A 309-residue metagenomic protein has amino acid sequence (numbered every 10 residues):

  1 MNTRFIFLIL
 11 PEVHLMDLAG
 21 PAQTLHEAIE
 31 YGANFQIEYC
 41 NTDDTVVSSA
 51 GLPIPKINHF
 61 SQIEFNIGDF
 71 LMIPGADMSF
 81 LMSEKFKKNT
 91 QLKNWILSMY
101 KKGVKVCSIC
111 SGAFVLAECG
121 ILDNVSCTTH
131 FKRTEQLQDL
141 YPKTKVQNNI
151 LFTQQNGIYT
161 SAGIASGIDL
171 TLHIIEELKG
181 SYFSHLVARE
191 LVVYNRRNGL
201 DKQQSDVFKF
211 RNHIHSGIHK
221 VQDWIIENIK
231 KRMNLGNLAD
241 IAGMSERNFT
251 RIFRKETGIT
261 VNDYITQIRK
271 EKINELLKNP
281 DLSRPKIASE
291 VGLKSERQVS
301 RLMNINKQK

Functional and structural regions predicted by a protein language model:
M1-V106, V115-A117, E176, H185 (+1 more regions): Extended, subdomain-level signal for the structured scaffold at the beginning of enzyme domains
A19-A22, Q138, D169-L172: Predominant activation on well-ordered alpha-helical scaffold segments within soluble catalytic domains
V106-C107, C127: A short beta-strand/loop micro-motif in the catalytic core of glycosyltransferases that engages the nucleotide-sugar
V115-G120, I168: Acidic/polar active-site rim loop that often engages polyanionic ligands
G120-I121, G180: Basic phosphate/pyrophosphate-binding loop/patch that engages nucleotide-derived ligands
L122-I150: A conserved active-site-flanking secondary-structure segment within enzyme catalytic domains
I150, Q154-V192: Conserved anion/nucleotide-ligand pocket segment
